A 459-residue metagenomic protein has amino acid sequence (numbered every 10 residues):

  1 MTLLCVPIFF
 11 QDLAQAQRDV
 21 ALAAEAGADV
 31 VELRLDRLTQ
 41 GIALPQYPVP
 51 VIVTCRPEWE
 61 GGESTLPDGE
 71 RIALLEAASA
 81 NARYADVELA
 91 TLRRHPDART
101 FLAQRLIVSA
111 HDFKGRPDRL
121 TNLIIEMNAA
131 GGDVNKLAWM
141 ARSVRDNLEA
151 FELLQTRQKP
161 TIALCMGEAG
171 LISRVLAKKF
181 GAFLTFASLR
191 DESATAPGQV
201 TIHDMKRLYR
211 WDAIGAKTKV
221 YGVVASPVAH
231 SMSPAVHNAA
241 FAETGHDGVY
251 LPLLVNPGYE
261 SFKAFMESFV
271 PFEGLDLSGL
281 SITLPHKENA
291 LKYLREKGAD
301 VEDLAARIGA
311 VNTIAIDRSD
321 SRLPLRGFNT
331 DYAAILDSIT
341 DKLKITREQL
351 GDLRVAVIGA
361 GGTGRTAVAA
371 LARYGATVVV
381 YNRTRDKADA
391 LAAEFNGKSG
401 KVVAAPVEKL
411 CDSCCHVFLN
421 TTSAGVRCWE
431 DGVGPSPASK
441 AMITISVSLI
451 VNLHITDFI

Functional and structural regions predicted by a protein language model:
T2-D118, W139: Active-site beta->alpha loop and helix N-cap motifs at the rims of alpha/beta catalytic domains
V31, Y374-N396: NAD(P)-binding Rossmann-fold cofactor-contacting core
I42-Q46, D97-R99, F262-P271, V407-H416 (+1 more regions): Short amphipathic alpha-helix with an adjacent loop that forms part of the alpha/beta core around
A90-K219: Catalytic alpha/beta core domains of metabolic enzymes, predominantly
C165, V220-V228, G327-Y332, I339 (+3 more regions): Glycine-rich adenosine-cofactor-binding loop
T218-I345: Phosphate/diphosphate ligand-binding glycine-rich loop within oxidoreductases
G397-I459: Rossmann-like adenosine-cofactor binding region
